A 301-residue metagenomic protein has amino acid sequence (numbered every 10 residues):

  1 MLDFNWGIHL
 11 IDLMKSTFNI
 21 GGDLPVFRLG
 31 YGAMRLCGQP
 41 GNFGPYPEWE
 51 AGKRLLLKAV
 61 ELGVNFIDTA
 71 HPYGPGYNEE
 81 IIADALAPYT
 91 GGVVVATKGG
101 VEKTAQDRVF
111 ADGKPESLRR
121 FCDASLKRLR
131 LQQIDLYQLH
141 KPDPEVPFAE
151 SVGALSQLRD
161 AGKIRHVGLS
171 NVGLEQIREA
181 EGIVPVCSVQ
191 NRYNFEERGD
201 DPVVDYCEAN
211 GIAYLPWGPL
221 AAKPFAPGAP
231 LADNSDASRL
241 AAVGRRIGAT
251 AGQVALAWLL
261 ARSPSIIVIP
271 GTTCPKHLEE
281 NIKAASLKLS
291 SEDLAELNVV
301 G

Functional and structural regions predicted by a protein language model:
L2-V93: N-terminal binding-site loop/beta-alpha segment at the start of enzyme catalytic domains that lines or forms
D12, T17, P142-G301: Beta/alpha (TIM)-barrel catalytic core signal, keyed to glycine-rich beta->alpha loops juxtaposed to Asp/Glu that bind
G21, A83-G91, K127-R130, E181-G182 (+1 more regions): Acidic (Asp/Glu)-rich catalytic clusters
P25-L29, G63-N65, T90-V93, L131-D135 (+4 more regions): Short, well-ordered coil/turn segments that N-cap beta-strands
Y31, T69, T97, L136-L139 (+3 more regions): Conserved beta-strand positions
C37-N42, E102-R108, K223-P227, H277-E280: A short acidic, helix-capping loop that chelates divalent metal ions and anchors anionic groups
P45-A59, G113-R128, E175: Short, acidic/polar
S117-Q138, L158-A161: CE4/NodB-like, metal-dependent polysaccharide N-deacetylase domain that modifies extracellular/periplasmic N-acetylated
